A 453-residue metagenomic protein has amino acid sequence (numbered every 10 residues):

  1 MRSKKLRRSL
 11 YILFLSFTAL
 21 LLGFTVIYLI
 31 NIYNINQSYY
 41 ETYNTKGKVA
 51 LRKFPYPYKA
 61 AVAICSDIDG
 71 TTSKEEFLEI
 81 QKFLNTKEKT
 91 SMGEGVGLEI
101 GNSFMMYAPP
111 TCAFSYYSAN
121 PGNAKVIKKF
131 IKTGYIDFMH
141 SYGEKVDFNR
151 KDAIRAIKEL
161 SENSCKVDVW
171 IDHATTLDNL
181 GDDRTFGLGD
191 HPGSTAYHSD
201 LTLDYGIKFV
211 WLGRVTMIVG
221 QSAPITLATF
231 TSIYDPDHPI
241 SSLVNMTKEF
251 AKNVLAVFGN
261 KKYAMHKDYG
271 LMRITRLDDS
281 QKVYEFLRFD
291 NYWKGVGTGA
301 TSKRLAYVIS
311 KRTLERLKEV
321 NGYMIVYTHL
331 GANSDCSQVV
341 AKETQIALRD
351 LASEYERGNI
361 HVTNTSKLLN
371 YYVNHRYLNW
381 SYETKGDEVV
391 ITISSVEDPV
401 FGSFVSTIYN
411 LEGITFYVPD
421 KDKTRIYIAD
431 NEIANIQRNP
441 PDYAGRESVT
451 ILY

Functional and structural regions predicted by a protein language model:
M1-K4, Y33-I35: Generic cytosolic/nucleocytoplasmic N-terminal low-complexity/intrinsically disordered segments
R2-A19: N-terminal Sec-pathway targeting helices
Y11, N34-L287, N291, R304-Y327 (+2 more regions): Catalytic alpha-helical scaffold of carbohydrate-active enzymes acting on polysaccharides/glycoconjugates
G23-N36: Membrane-interface motif at the C-terminal end of an N-terminal transmembrane signal
A300-T301: Propeptides and adjacent flexible N-terminal/non-core segments of secreted, proteolytically processed extracellular
G331-N333: A cross-kingdom marker for long, charged
